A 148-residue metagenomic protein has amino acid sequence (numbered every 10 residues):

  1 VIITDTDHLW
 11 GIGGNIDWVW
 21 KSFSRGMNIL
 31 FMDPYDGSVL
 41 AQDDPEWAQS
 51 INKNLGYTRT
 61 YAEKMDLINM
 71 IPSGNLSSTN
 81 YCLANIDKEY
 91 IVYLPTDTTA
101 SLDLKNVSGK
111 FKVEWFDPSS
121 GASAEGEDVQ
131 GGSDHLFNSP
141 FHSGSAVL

Functional and structural regions predicted by a protein language model:
I2-I3, G11-E127, L136-L148: Aromatic- and carboxylate-lined catalytic core of secreted/periplasmic carbohydrate-active enzymes
H8: Active-site-proximal loop/turn and secondary-structure-junction residues that shape catalytic pockets, frequently
